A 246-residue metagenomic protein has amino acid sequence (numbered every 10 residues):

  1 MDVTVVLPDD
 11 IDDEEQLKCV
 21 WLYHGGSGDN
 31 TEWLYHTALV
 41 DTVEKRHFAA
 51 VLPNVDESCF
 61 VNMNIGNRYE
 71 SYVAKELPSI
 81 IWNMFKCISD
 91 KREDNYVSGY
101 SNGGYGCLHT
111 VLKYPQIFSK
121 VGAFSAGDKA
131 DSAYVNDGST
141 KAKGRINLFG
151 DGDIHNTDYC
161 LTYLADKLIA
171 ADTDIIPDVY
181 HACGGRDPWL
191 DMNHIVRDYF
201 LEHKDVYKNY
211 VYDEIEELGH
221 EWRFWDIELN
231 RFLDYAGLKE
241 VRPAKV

Functional and structural regions predicted by a protein language model:
M1-V246: Non-catalytic cap/lid and distal C-terminal segments of serine-dependent acyl enzymes
